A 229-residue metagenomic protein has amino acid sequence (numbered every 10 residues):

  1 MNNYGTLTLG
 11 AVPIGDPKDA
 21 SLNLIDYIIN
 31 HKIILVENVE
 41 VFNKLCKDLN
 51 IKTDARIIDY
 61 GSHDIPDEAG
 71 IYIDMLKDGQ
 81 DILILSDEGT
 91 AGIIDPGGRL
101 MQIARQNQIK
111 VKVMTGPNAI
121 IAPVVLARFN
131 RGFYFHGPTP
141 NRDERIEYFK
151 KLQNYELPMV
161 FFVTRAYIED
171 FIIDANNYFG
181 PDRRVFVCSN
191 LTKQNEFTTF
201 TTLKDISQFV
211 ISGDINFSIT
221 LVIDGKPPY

Functional and structural regions predicted by a protein language model:
M1-G61: Glycine-rich, flexible N-terminal cofactor/catalytic loop recognition
N2-L7, K77-D81, P158-Y229: A contiguous loop/helix-start segment that scaffolds small-molecule binding in enzyme catalytic cores
N23, D67-Y72, E144-Y148: Short acidic active-site motifs
I28-I34, Q108-V111, P158-M159: Short active-site oxyanion
E40-F42, G89-T90, A119, Y167 (+1 more regions): Alpha-helix capping/helix-boundary segments
D59-I65, T139-N141: Conserved helicase motor
E68-M114, N118: Glycine/small-residue-rich loop that forms an oxyanion/phosphate-binding "nest" at active or ligand-binding sites
R99-Y155: Class I SAM-dependent methyltransferase SAM-binding "motif I" and its flanking Rossmann-like core
